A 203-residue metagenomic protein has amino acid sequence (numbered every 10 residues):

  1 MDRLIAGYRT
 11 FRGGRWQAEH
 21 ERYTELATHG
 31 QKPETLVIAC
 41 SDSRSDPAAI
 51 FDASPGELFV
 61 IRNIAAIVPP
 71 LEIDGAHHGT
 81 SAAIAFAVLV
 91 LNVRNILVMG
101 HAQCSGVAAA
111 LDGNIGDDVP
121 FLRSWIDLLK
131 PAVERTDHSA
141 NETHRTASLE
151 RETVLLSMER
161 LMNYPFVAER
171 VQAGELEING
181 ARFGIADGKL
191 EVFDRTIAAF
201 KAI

Functional and structural regions predicted by a protein language model:
M1-P33, A66-R94, S105-I203: Divalent-metal-activated hydrolytic enzyme cores
T28-P47: N-terminal low-complexity or amphipathic/hydrophobic leaders
I38-C40, R62, L97-H101, N179-G184: Short beta-strand segments
D42-R44, H101-G106: Gly/Ser/Thr-rich loops at beta-strand to alpha-helix junctions that form or flank small-molecule/cofactor-binding
R44-I67: Catalytic core of membrane glycerolipid acyltransferases/transacylases, capturing the structured, soluble-facing
